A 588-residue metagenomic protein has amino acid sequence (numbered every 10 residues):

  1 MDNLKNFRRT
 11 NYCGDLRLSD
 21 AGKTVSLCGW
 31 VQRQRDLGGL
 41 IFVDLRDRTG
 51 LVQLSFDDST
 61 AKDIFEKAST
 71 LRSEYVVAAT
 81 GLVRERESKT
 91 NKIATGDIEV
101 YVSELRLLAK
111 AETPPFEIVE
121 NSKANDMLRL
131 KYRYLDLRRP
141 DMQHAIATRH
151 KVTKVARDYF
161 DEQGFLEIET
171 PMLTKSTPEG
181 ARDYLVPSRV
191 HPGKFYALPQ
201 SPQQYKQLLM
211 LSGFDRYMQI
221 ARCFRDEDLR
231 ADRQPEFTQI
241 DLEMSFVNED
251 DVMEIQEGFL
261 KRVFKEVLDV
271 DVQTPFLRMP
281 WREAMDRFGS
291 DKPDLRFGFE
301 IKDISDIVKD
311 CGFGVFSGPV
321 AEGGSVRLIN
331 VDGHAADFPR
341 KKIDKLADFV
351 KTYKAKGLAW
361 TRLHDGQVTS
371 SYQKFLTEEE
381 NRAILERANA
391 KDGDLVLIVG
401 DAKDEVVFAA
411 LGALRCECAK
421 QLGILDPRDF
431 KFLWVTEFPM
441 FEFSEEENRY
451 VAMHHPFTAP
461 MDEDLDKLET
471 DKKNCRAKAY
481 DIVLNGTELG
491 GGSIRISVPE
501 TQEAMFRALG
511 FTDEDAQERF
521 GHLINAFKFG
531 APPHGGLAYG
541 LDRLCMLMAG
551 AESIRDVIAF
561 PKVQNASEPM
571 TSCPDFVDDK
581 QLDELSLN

Functional and structural regions predicted by a protein language model:
M1-N588: Class II aminoacyl-tRNA synthetase catalytic cores and aaRS-like
